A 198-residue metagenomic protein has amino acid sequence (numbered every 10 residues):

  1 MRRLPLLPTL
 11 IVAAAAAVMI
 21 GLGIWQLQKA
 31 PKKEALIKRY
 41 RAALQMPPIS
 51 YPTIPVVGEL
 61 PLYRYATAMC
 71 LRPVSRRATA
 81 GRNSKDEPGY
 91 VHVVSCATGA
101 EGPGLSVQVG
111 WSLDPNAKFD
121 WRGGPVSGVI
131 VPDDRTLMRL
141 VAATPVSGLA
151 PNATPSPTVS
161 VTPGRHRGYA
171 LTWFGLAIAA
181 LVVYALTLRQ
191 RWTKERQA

Functional and structural regions predicted by a protein language model:
M1-A198: Surface-exposed, charge/polar-rich loops and edge strands
